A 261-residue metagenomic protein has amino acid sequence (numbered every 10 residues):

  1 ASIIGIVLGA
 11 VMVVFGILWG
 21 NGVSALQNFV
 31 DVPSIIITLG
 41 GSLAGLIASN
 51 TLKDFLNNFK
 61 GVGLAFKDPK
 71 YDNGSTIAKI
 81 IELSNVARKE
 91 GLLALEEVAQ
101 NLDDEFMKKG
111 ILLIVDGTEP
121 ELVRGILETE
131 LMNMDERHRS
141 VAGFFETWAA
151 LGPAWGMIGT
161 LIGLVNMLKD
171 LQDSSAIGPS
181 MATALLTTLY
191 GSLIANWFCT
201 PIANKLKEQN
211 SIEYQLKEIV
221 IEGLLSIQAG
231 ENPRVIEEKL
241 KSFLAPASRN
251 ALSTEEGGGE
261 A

Functional and structural regions predicted by a protein language model:
A1-L8, P33-I37: Alpha-helical transmembrane segments of integral membrane proteins
I4-V7, V11-L26, E130-Q209: Helix-termination/interfacial motifs at the ends of transmembrane alpha-helices
F15-V141, I212-A261: Large intracellular
